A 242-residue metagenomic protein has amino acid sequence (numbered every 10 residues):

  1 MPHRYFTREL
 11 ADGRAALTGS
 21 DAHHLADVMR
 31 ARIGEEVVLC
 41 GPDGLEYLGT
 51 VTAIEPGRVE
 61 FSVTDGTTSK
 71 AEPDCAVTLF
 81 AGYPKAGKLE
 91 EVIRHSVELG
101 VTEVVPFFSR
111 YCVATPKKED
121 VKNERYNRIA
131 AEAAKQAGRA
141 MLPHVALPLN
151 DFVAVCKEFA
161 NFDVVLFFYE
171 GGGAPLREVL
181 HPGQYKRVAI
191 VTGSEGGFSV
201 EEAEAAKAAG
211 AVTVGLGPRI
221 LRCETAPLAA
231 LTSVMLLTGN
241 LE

Functional and structural regions predicted by a protein language model:
M1-T68: N-terminal positively charged helical leader segments and presequences
A15-L17, D74-T78, Y185-A189, A208-L216: Glycine/charged-rich beta-loop-alpha catalytic/anionic-binding loops adjacent to active sites
L25, L89-V92, E202: Hydrophobic side chains in well-ordered alpha-helices
G66, F108-C112, E195, P218-R219: Short, ordered loop/turn segments at secondary-structure junctions
K70-L166: RNA substrate-binding interface of SAM-dependent RNA methyltransferases
F159-A203, V212-G215: Active-site/ligand-binding-proximal alpha/beta "capping" segment
V200-E242: Structured adenosyl-cofactor binding patch, chiefly the S-adenosyl-L-methionine
